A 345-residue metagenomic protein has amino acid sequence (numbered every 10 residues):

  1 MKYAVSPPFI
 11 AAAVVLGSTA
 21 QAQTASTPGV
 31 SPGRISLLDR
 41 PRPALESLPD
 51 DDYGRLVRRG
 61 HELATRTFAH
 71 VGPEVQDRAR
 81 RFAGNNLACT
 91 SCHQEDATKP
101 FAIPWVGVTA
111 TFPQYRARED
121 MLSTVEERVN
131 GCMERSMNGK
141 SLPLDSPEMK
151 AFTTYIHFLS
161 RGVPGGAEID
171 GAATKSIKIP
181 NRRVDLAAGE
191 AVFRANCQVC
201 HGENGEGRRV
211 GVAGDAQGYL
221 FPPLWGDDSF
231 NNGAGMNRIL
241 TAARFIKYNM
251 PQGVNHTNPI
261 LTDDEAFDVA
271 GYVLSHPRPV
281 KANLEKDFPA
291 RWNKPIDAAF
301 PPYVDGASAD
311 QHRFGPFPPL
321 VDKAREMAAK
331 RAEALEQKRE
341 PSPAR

Functional and structural regions predicted by a protein language model:
M1-A4: Positively charged n-region of N-terminal signal peptides that target proteins for export
P7-G17: Bacterial N-terminal signal peptides
T19-S26: Signal peptide processing junction and immediate N-terminal pro/mature segment of secreted/exported proteins
T24, S31, G54-R58, L63-V71 (+4 more regions): Extracytoplasmic electron-transfer domains, predominantly the class I c-type cytochrome c fold
L37-R80, S160-R194, R208-R209: Electrostatic cytochrome c docking/interface patches
R59, R128-E168, N258-E285, D310-E336: C-terminal capping alpha-helices of c-type cytochrome domains
N86-A97, F152, G189-R208, L224 (+1 more regions): The canonical Cys-X-X-Cys-His
D185-E203, K294-L335: Acidic, Ser/Thr-rich low-complexity intrinsically disordered segments
